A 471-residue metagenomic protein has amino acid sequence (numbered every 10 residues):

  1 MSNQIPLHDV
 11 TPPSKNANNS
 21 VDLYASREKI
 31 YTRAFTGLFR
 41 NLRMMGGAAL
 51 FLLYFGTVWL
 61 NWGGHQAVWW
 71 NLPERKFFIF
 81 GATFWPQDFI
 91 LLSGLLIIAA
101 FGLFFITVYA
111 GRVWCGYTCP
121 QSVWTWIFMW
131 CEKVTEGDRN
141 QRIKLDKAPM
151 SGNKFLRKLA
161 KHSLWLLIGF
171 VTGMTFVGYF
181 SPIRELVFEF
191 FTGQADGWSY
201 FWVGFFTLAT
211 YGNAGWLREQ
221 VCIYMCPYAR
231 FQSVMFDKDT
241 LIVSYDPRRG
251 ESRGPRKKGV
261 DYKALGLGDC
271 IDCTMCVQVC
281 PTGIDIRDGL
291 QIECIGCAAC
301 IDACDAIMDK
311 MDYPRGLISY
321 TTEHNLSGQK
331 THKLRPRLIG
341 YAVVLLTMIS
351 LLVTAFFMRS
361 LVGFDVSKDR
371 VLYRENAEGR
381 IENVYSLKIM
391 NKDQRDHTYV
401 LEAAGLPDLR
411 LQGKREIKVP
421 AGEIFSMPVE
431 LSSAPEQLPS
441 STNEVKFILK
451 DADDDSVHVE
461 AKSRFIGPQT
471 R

Functional and structural regions predicted by a protein language model:
S2-S252, I301, P314-L346: Membrane-embedded alpha-helical bundles of multi-pass integral membrane proteins
T107-S122, A214-A229, D261-M308: Cysteine-centered iron-sulfur cluster-binding motifs in ferredoxin-type domains/subunits of redox enzymes
L351-V353, M358-A377, I381-E382, S456-R471: Long, low-complexity ectodomains and other extracytoplasmic segments of secretory-pathway proteins
R380-Y385, S426, S440-V445: Short, solvent-exposed loop/turn segments enriched in Ser/Thr/Gly
I389-D393, D451: Asparagine-centered strand-capping/turn motif at beta-strand->loop junctions
Q394-D408: Short acidic, flexible loop segments centered on an aromatic residue
L409-E436: Intrinsically disordered, low-complexity Pro/Gly/Ser/Thr-rich segments with frequent PxxP/GP/PP motifs and embedded
A434-R471: Terminal connector regions
